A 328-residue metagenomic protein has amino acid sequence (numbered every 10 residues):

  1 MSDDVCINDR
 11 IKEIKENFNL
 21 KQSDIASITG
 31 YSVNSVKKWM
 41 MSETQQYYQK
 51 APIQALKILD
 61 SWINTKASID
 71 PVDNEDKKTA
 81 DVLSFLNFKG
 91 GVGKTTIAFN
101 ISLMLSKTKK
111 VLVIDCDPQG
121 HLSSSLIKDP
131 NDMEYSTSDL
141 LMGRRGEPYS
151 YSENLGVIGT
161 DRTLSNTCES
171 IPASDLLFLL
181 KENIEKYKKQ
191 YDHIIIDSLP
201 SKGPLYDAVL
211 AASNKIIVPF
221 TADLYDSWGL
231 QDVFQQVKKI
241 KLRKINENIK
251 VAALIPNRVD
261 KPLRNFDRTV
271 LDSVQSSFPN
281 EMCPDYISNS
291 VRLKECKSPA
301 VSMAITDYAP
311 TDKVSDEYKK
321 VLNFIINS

Functional and structural regions predicted by a protein language model:
M1-F18: A short, Lys/Arg-rich alpha-helix, primarily the initiator
S2-V5, N34, K38, T44-S328: P-loop NTP-binding core
D9, E13, S27, N34 (+1 more regions): DNA-binding alpha-helical recognition surfaces that contact promoter or target DNA
I11, Q22, L271: Generic structural marker for isolated residues within well-ordered, non-membrane alpha-helices of soluble domains
E16, D24, K215: Surface-exposed, Lys/Arg-rich phosphate-binding patches that contact polyanionic backbones
E16, G30, M41-T44: Residue-level detection of the helix-turn-helix DNA-binding "recognition helix"
S23-T29: Short alpha-helical "recognition helix" segments of helix-turn-helix
